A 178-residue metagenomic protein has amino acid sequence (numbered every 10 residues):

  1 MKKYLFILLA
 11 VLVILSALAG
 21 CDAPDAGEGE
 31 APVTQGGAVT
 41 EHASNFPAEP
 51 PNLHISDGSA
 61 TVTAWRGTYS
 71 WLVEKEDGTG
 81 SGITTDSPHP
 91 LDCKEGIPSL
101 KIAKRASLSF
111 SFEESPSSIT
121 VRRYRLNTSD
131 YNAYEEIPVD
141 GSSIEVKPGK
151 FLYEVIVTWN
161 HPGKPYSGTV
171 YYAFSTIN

Functional and structural regions predicted by a protein language model:
M1-Y4: Positively charged n-region of N-terminal signal peptides that target proteins for export
F6, D22-L72, G78-G80: N-terminal, intrinsically disordered, polar/charged segments of Gram-positive cell-envelope systems that serve as
S16-G20: C-terminal motif of bacterial Sec signal peptides marking the signal peptidase cleavage site
W71-T128: Mature extracytoplasmic domains of secretory-pathway proteins
Y131-V139: Short beta-strand segments within Ig-like beta-sandwich modules, predominantly Fibronectin type-III
S143-L152: Surface-exposed, short loops/turns at beta-strand junctions within beta-sandwich domains
N160-P165: Short, solvent-exposed loop/turn segments at the edges of extracellular beta-sandwich modules
